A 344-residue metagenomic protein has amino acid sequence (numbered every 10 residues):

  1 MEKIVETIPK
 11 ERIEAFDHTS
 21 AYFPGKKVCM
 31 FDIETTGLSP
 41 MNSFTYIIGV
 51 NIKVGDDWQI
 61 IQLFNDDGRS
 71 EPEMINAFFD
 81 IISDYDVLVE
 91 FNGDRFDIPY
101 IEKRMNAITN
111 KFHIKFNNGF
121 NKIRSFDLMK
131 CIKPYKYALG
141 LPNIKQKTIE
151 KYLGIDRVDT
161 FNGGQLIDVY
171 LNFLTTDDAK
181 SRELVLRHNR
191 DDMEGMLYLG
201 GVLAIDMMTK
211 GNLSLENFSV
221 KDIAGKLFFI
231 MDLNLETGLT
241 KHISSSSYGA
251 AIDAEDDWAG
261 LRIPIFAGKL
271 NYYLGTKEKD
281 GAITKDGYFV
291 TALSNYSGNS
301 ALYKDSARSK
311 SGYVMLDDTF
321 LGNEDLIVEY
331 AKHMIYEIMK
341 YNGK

Functional and structural regions predicted by a protein language model:
M1-S43, K53-K344: DEDD superfamily 3′-5′ metal-dependent exonuclease/proofreading module
I48-V50: Short beta-strand scaffold segments in enzyme catalytic cores
